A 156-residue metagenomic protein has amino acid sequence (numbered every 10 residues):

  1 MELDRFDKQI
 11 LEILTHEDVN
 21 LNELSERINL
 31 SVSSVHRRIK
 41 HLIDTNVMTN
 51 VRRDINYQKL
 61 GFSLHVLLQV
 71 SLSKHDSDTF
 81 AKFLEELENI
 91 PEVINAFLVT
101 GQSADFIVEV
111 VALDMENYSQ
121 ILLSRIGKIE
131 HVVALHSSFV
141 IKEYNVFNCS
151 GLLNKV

Functional and structural regions predicted by a protein language model:
M1-V156: A compositional/biophysical signature of low hydrophobicity enriched in polar/charged and small residues
